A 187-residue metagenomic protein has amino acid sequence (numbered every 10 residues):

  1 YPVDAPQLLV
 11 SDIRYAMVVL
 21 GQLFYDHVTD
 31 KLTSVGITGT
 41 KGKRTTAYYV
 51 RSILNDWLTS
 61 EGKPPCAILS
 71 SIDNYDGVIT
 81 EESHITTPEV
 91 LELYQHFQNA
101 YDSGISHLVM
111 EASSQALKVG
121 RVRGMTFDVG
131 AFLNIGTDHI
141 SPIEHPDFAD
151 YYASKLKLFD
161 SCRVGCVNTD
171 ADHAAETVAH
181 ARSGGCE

Functional and structural regions predicted by a protein language model:
Y1-G36, T46-E61: Short, basic phosphate-binding NTP loop
P2-A5, D102-S103, V129-E187: Acidic, Mg2+-coordinating active-site environments of NTP-dependent enzymes
L20, I37, L69, L93 (+4 more regions): Residue-level signal for inorganic ion chemistry
T40-R44: Walker A/P-loop
S60-Y75: Short beta-strand-centered segment that lines the nucleotide-binding/catalytic pocket of NTP-utilizing
T80-V90, D138-P146: Flexible beta-alpha connector loops of hexameric P-loop NTPases
S106-Q115: Switch II (G3) loop of P-loop NTPases
A116-R123: Conserved helix/coil segment N-terminal to the catalytic DExD/H
